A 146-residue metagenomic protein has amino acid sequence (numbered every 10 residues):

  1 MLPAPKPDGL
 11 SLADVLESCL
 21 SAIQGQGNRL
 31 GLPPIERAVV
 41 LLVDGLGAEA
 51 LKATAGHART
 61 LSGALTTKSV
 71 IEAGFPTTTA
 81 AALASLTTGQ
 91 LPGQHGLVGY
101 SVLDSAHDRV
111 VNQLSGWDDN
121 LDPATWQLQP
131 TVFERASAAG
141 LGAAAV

Functional and structural regions predicted by a protein language model:
M1-A38, G45-F133: Active-site nucleophile/metal-coordination loop of metallo-enzymes that catalyze phosphate/sulfate and related
V40-L41, A145: Structural beta-sheet core signal
Q127-V146: Feature for exported/extracytoplasmic and membrane-associated proteins, marking the mature portion
